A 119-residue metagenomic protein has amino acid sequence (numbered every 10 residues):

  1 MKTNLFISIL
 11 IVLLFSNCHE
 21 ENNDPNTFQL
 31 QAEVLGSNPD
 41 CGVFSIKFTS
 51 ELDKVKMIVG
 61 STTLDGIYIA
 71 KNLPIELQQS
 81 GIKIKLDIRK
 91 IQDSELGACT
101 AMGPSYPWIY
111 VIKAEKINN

Functional and structural regions predicted by a protein language model:
M1-L5: Positively charged n-region of N-terminal signal peptides that target proteins for export
F6-V12: Hydrophobic helical h-region of N-terminal Sec-dependent signal peptides in bacterial secretory/periplasmic proteins
L14-N17: C-terminal motif of bacterial Sec signal peptides marking the signal peptidase cleavage site
H19, D40-G42, A98-T100: Sequence contexts marking disulfide-bonded cysteines in secreted/extracellular proteins
N23-L52: Structural detector for short beta-strands of small beta-barrel domains
I58-E76: Beta-strand/loop nucleic-acid-binding surfaces
L77-L96: Flexible glycine-rich surface loops and low-complexity tracts that mediate binding to linear polymers
I91-N119: OB-fold/S1-family single-stranded nucleic acid-binding modules
